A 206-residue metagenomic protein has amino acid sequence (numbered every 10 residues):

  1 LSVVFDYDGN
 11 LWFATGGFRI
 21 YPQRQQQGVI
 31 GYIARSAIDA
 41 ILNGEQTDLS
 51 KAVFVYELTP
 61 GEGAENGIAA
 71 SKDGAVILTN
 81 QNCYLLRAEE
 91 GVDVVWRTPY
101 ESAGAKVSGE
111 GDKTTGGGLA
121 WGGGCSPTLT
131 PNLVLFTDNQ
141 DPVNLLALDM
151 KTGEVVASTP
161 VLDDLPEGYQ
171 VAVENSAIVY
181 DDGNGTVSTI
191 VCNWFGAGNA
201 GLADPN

Functional and structural regions predicted by a protein language model:
L1-A14, F18-N206: Extracytoplasmic/lumenal domain signature
